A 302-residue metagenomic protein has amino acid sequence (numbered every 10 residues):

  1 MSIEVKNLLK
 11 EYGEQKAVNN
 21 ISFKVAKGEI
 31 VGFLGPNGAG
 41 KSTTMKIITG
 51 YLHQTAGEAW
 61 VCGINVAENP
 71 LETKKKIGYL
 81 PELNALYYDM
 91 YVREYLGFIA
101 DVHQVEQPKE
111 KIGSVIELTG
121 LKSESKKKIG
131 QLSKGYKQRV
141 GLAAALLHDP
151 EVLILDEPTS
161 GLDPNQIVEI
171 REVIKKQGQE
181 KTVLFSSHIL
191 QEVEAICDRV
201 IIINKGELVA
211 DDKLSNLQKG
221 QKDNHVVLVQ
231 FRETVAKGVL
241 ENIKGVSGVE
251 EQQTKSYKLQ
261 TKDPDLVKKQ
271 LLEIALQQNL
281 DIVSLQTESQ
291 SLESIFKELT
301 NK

Functional and structural regions predicted by a protein language model:
M1-I3, N301-K302: Short, Lys/Arg-enriched, disordered terminal segments
S2-V5, K10-N204, L208-A210: ABC transporter nucleotide-binding domains
K27, Q104, S123, F231-E233 (+2 more regions): Non-catalytic surface loops within mature trypsin-like serine protease
I129, T254, E288: Residue-level "edge-of-site" marker
E169-K262: ABC transporter nucleotide-binding domain
K262-K302: C-terminal coupling/interaction segments
